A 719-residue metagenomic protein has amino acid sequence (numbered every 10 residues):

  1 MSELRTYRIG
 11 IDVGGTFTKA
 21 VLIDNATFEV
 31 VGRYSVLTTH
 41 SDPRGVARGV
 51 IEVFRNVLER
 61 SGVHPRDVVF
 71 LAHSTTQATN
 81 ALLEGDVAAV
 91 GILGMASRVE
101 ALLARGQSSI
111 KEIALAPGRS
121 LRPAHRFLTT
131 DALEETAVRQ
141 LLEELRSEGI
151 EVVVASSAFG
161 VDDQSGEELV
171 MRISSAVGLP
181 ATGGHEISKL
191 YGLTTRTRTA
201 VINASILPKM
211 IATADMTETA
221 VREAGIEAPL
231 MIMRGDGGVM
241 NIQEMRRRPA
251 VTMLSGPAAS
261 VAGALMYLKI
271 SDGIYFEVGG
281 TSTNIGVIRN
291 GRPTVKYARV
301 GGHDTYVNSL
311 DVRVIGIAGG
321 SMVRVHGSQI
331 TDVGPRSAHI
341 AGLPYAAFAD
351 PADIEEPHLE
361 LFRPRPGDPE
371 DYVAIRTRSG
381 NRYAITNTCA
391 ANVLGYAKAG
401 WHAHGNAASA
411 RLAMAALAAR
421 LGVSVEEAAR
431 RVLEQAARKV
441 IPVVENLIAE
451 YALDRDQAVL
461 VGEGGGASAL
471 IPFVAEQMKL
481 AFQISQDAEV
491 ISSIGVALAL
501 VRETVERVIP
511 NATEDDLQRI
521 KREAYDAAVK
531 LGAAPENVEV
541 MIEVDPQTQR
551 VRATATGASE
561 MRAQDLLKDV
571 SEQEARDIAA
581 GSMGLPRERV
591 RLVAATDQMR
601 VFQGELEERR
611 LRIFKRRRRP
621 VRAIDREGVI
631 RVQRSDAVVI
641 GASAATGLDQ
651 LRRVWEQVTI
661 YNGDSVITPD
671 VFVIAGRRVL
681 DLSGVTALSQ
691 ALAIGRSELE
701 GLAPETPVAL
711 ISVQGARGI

Functional and structural regions predicted by a protein language model:
S2-I719: N-terminally biased helix-coil "hinge/interface" segments that flank
